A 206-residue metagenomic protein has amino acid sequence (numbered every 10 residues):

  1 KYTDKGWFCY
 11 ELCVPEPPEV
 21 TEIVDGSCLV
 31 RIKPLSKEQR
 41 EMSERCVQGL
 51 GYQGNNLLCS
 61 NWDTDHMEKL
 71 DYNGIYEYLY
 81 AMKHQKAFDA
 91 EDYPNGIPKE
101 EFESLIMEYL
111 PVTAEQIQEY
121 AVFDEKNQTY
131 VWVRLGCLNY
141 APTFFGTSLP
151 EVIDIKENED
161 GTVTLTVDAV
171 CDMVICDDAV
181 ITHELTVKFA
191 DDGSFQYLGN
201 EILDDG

Functional and structural regions predicted by a protein language model:
K1-G206: Mature, Sec-exported extracytoplasmic domains of Gram-positive
